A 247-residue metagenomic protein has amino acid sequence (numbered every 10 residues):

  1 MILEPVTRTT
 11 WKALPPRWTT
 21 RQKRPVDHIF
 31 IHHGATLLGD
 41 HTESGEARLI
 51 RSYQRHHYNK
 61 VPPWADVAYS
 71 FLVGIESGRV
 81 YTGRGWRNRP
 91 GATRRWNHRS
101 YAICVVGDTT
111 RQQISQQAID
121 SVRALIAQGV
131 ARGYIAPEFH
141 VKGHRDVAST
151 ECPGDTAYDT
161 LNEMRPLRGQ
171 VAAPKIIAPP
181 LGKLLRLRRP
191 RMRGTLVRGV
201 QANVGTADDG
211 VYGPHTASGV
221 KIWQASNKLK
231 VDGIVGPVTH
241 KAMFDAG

Functional and structural regions predicted by a protein language model:
M1-T36, D40-H41, R48, V67 (+5 more regions): Basic/polar, cationic surfaces and motifs that engage anionic cell-wall and phosphate/carboxylate ligands
S44-K60, W64-D66, L72: Glycan-recognition patch characteristic of GH18 chitinases/ENGases and related GlcNAc/peptidoglycan-binding proteins
T110, A207-D208, V231: Residues marking the start of alpha-helices
T156, G210, P214, G233: Acidic, glycine-anchored loop motifs typical of Ca2+
G169-P214: Acidic, Ser/Thr/Pro/Gly-enriched interdomain connector segments
V204-G205, S226-L229, G247: Short capping motifs at secondary-structure boundaries
K230-K241: Short, charged early-sequence alpha-helical segments and their helix-coil boundaries
